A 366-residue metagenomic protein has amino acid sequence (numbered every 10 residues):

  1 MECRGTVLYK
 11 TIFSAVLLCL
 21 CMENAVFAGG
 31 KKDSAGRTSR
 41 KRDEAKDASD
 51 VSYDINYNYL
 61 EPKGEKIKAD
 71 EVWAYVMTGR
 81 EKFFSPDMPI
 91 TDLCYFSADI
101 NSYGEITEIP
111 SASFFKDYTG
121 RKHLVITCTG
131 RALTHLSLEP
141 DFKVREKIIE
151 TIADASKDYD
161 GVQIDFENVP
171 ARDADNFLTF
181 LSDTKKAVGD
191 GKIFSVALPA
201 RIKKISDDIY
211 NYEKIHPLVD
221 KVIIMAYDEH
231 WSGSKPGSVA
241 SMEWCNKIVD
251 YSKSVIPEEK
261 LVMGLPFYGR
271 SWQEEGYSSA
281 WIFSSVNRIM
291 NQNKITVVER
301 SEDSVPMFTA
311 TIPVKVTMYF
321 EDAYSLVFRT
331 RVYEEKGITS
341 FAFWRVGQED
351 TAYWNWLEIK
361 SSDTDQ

Functional and structural regions predicted by a protein language model:
V7-A28: Sec-dependent N-terminal signal peptides of Gram-negative exported proteins
G29-R37: Cleaved targeting-peptide boundary
S39-A69: N-terminal low-complexity, Pro/Thr/Ser-rich intrinsically disordered segments that act as propeptides or flexible
A48-N58, L265-V332, K360-Q366: Glycan-binding loop/region signatures in secreted carbohydrate-active enzymes
N58, P62-G79, S85-P89, F96-M242: Chitinase-like catalytic core of GlcNAc-active glycosidases
D92, K221, Y227-H230, K235-D303: Aromatic-lined glycan-binding groove of carbohydrate-active enzymes
Y118-G120, A155-Y159, A187-D190, L218 (+2 more regions): A structural motif corresponding to the C-terminal end of an alpha-helix and its immediate exit/capping segment
R329, E334-Q366: Acidic/aromatic/glycine-rich contiguous surface patches that form carbohydrate-binding/processing clefts and analogous
